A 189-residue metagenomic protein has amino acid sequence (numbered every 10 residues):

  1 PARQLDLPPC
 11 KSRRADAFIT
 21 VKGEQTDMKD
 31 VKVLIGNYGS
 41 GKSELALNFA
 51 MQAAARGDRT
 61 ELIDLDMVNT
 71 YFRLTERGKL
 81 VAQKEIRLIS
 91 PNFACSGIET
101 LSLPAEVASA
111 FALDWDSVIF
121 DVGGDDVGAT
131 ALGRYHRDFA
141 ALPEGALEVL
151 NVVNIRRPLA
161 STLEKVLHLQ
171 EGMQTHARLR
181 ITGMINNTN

Functional and structural regions predicted by a protein language model:
L34: Hydrophobic anchor at the beta1->P-loop junction of P-loop NTPases
G39: Walker A (P-loop) phosphate-binding loop of P-loop NTPases
K42: Conserved lysine of the Walker
L45: Hydrophobic positions on the alpha1 helix immediately C-terminal to the Walker A/P-loop
Q52-E106: N-terminal phosphate/diphosphate-binding loop that engages ATP/GTP or pyrophosphate donors across diverse enzyme folds
N92-C95, S117-A131: Switch II (G3) loop of P-loop NTPases
D126-N189: Conserved catalytic-core segment of NTP-binding enzymes
